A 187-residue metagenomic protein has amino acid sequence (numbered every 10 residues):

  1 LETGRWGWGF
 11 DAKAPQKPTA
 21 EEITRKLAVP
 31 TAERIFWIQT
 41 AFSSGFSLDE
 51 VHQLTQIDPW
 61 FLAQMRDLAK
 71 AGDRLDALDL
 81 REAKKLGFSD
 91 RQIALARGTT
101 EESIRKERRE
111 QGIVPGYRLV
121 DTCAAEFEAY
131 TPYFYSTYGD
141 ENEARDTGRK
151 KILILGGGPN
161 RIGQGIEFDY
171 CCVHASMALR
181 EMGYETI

Functional and structural regions predicted by a protein language model:
L1-I187: ATP-dependent carboxylate/acyl-activation modules
